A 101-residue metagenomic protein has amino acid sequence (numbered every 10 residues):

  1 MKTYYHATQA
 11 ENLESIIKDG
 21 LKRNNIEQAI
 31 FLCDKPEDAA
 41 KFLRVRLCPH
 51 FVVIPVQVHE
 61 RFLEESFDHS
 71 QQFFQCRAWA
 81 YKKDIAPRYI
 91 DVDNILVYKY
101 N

Functional and structural regions predicted by a protein language model:
M1-F31, R44: ADP-ribose/NAD+-binding catalytic cleft of ART/PARP-like enzymes
A7, R23-N25, P49-N101: Active-site and NAD+-binding cores of ADP-ribose-processing enzymes
A10-N12, E37-D38, R61: Short, solvent-exposed loop/turn segments at secondary-structure junctions
K18, P36-P49: Short active-site loop/helix that positions an aromatic residue
G20, D34, F67: Solvent-exposed, flexible loop/coil residues
F31-L32, P55: Short, conserved beta-strand segments within well-ordered enzyme catalytic domains that often line or immediately flank
L32-K35, A80: Short linear interaction motif-like sites in intrinsically disordered regions of transcription factors
